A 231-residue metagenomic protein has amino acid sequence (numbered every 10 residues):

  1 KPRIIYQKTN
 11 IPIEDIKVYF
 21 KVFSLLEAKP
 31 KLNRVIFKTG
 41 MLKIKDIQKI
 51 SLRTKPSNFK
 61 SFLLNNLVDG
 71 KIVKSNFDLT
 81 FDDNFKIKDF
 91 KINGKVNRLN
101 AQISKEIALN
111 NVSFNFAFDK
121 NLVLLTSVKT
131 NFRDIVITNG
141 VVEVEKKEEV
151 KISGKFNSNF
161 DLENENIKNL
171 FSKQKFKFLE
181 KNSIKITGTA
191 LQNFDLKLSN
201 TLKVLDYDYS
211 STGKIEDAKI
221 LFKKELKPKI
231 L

Functional and structural regions predicted by a protein language model:
P2-K49, K60-F90, L124-V128, V150-S153 (+1 more regions): Flexible beta-edge/linker motif
K8, N65-L67, D82-N84, Q102-S104 (+3 more regions): Outer-membrane beta-barrel proteins
Y19, D78-T80, A117, D195-S199: Transmembrane beta-barrel domains of outer membrane proteins
L42, V150, G154-I167: Predominantly extracellular/luminal regions of secreted and cell-surface proteins, especially disulfide-bonded
I47-T54, K95-I137, K147, E165-T187 (+1 more regions): Beta-propeller and related beta-repeat scaffolds in trafficking/envelope systems
K71-N76, T189-K197: Phosphate-interacting basic helix/loop segments used at nucleotide- and nucleic-acid interfaces
N76-D78, S113-N115, V141, S210: Short, surface-exposed charged micro-motifs
S158, A190-Q192, Y209-S211: Polar/charged side chains located within well-ordered beta-strands of beta-rich proteins
